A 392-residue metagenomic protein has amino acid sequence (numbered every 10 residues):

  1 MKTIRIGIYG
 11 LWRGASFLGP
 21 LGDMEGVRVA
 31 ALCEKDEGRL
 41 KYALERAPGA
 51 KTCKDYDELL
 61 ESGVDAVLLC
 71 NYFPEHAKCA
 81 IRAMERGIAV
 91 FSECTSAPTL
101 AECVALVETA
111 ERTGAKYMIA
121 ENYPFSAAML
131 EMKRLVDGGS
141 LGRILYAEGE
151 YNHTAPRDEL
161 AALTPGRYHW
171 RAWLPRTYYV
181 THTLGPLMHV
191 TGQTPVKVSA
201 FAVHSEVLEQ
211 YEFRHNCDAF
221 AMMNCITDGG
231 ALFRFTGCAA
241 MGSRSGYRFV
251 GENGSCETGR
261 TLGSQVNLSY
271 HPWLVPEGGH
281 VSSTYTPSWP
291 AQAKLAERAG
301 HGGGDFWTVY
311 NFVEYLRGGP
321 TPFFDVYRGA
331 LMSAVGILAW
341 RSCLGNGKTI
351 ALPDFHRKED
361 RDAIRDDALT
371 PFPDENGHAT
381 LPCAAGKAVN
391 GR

Functional and structural regions predicted by a protein language model:
M1-A47: N-terminal Rossmann-like dinucleotide-binding module
W12, Y123-H215, G246: Predominantly a Rossmann-like dinucleotide-binding segment in NAD(P)-dependent oxidoreductases
G38, A47-T109: Beta-loop-alpha module in the N-terminal Rossmann-like domain of NAD(P)-dependent dehydrogenases, especially those
S92, Y117-I119, E148, F235 (+1 more regions): Hydrophobic residues in well-ordered beta-strands that form the structural core
A105-Y123, G142-G149: Rossmann-fold dehydrogenase core element
A115, G142-Y146, S342-K358, D367-A384: C-terminal capping/lid region of NAD(P)-dependent oxidoreductase domains
N122, V207, R214, E252-F324 (+1 more regions): C-terminal glycine/acidic-rich active-site capping loop/insertion
T177-Y178, H189-L268: Glycine-rich, aromatic-lined ligand/substrate-binding cores of catalytic and carbohydrate-binding domains
